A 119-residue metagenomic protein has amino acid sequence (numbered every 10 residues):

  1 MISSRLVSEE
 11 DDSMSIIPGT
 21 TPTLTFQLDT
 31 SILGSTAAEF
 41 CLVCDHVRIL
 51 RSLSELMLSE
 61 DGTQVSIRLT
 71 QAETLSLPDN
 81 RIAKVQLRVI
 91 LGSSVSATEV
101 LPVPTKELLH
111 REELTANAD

Functional and structural regions predicted by a protein language model:
M1-D119: Contiguous segments within soluble domain cores/interaction surfaces
